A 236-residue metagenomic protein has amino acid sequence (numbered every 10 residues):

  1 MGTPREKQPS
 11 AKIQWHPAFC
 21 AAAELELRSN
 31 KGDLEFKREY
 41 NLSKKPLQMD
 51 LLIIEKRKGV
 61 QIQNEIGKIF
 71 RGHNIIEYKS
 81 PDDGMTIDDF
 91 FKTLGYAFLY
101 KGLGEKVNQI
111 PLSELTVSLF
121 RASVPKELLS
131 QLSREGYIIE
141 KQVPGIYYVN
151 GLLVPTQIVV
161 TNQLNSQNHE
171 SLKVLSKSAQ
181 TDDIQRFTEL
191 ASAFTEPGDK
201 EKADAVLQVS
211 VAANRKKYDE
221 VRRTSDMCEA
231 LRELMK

Functional and structural regions predicted by a protein language model:
M1-P155: Accessory alpha/beta interaction modules
C20-A23, F36, E170-L172, V206-S210: Generic hydrophobic, helix-prone segments enriched in Leu/Val/Ile
R57-K58, S80-D82, S123-K126, Q163-S166 (+3 more regions): Conserved nucleotide-binding/hydrolysis micro-motifs of P-loop NTPases
I76, V174-K236: Short, charged alpha-helical interaction segments and adjacent helix-coil junctions
A97-K101, L119-E127, Q163-H169, R186-S192 (+1 more regions): A general structural signal for short secondary-structure boundary/capping elements
E140-Y148, Q163-S166, S192-T195: Amphipathic alpha-helical coiled-coil/helical-stalk segments
N150-E189: A short, charged helix-loop
